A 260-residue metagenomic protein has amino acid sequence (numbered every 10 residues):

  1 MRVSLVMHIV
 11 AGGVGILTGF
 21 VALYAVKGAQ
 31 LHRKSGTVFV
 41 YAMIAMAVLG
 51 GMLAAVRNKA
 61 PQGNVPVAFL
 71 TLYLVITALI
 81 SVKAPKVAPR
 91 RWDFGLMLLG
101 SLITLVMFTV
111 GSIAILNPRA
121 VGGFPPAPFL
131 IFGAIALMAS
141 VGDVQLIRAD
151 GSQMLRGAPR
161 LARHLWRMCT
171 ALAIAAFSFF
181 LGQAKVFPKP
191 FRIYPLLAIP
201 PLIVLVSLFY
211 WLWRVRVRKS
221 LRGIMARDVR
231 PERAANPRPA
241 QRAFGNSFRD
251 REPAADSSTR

Functional and structural regions predicted by a protein language model:
M1-R260: Alpha-helical membrane insertion/targeting regions
